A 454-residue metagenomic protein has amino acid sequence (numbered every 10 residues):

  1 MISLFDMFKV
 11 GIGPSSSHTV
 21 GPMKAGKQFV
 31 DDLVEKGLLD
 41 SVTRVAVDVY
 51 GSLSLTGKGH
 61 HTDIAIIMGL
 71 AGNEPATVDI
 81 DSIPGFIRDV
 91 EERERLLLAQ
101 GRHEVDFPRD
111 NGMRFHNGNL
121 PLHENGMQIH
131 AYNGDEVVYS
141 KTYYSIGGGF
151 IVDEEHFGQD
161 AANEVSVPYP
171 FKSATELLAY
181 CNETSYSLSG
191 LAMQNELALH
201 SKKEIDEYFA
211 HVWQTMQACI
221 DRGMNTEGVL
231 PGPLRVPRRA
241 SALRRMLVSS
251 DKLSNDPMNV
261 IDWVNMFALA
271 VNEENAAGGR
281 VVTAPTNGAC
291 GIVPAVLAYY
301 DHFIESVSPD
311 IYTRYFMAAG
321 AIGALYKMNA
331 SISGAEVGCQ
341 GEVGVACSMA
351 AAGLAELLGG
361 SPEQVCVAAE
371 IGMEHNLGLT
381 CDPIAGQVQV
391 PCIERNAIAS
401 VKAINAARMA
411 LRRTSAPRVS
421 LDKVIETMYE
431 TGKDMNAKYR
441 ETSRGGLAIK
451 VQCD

Functional and structural regions predicted by a protein language model:
M1, I12-L55, L122, V152: Accessory carbohydrate-recognition regions in carbohydrate-active enzymes
F8-G26, A277-V296, C339-C347: Conserved phosphate/anionic-ligand binding catalytic regions in large, soluble enzymes, centered on
S17-V34, P294-S306, A351-G359: Alpha-helical support elements that line or immediately flank enzyme active sites and cofactor-binding pockets
R44-G57, D89-L97, Y315-M328, E370-P383 (+1 more regions): Short, mixed-charge aromatic SLiMs
P75-L253: C-terminal regulatory domains involved in ligand/effector binding and gene-expression control
H200-G338, G446-D454: Accessory "access/gating" subregions that flank catalytic or transport cores
V307, A318, A324-A397, M409-R418: Hydrophobic alpha-helical bundle architecture
R418-D454: Extended hydrophobic packing segments that form well-structured cores
